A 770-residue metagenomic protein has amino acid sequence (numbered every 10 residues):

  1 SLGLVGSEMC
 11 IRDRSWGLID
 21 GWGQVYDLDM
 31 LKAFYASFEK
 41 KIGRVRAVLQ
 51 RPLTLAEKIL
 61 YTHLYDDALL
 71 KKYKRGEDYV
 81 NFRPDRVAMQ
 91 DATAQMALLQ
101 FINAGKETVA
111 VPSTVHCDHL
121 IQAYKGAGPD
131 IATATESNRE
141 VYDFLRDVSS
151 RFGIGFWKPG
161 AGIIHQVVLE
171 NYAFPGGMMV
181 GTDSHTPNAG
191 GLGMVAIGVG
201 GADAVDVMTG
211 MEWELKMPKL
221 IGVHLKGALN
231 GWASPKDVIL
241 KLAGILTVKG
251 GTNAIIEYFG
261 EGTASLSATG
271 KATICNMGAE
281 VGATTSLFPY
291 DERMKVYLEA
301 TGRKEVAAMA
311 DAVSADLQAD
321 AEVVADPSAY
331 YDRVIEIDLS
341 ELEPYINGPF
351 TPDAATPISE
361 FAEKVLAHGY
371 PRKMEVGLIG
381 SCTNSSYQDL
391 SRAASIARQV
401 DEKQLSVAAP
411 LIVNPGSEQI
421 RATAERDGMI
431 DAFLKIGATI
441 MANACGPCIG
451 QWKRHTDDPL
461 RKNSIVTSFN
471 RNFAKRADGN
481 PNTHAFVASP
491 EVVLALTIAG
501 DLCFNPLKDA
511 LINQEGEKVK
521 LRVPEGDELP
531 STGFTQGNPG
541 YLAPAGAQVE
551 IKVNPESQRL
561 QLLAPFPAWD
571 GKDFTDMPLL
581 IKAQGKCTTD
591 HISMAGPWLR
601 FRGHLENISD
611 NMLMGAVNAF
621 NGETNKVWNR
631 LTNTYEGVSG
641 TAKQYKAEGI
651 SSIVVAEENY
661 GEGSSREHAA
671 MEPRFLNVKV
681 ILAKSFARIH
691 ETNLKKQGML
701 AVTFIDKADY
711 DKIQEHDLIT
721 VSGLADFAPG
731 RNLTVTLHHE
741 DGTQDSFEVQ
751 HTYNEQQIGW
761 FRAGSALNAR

Functional and structural regions predicted by a protein language model:
L2-I11: Short, small-residue-biased leader/transition segments that mark boundaries at the very start of proteins
I19-D29, E39-R44, Q50, I59-L70 (+5 more regions): Flexible inter-domain linker/hinge segments
W22, Y26, D91, F174-A308 (+5 more regions): Mobile "lid/hinge" segments at catalytic clefts and subdomain interfaces of large enzymes
L31-F34, F38, G43-P218, R602-V654 (+1 more regions): Long, structured ligand/cofactor-binding scaffold of large enzymes
A132-E136, V141, R146-S150, I154-G181 (+11 more regions): Accessory "access/gating" subregions that flank catalytic or transport cores
F259-A264, A647-F686: Extracellular/luminal Protease-associated
L511-E528, H690-W760, L767-A769: Acidic, glycine-rich flexible loop/linker segments
